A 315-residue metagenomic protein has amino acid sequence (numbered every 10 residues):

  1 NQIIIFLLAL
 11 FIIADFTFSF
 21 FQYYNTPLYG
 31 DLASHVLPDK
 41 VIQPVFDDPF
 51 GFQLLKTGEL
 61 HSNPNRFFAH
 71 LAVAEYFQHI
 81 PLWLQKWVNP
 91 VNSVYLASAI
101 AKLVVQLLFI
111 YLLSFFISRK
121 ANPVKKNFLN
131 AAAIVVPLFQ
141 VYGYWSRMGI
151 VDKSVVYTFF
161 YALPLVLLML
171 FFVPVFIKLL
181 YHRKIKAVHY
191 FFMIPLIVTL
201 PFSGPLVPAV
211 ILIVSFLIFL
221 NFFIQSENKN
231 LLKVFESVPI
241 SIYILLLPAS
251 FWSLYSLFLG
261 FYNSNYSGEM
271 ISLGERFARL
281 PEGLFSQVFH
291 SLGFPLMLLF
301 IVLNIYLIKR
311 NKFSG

Functional and structural regions predicted by a protein language model:
N1-S19, K126-N130: Start-transfer (signal-anchor) and selected internal transmembrane alpha helices of multi-pass inner/ER membrane
F20-I100, P205-G315: Transmembrane catalytic cores of multi-pass membrane glycosyltransferases and polysaccharide-assembly enzymes
L84-V88, F115-S118, V141-D152, S256-N265: Juxtamembrane "helix-exit" motif on the non-cytosolic side of transmembrane helices
A97-L108, T158-L170, L212, L292-L296: Membrane-embedded alpha-helical segments of multi-pass membrane proteins, especially the transmembrane helices
I100-A131, L170: Transmembrane-helix motifs of polytopic, lipid-linked glycan transferases
R119-P123, H182-V188, F192, F222-P239: Membrane-interfacial, low-structure loops and terminal tails that flank and connect transmembrane helices in multi-pass
K126-F176: Membrane-interface micro-motifs in multi-pass membrane enzymes
V188-F216: Membrane-interface alpha helices of multi-pass inner-membrane proteins
